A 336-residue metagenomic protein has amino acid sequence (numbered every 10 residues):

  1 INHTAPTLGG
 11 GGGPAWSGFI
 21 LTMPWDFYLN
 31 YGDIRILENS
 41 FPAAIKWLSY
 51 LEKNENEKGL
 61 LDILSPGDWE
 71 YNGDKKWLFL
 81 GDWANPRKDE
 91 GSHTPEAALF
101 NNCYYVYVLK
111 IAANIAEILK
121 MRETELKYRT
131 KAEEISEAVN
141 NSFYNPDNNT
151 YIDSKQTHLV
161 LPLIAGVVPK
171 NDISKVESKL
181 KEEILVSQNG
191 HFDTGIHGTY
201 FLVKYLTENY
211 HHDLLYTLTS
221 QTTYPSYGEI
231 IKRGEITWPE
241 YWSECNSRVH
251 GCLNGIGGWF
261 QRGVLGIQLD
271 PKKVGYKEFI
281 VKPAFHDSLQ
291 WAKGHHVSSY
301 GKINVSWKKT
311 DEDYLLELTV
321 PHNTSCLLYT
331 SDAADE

Functional and structural regions predicted by a protein language model:
I1-N2, N30-C103, A116-I164, N171 (+4 more regions): Active-site acid/base region of carbohydrate-active enzymes
G11-T22, N39-P42, E96-Y107, D153-T157 (+2 more regions): Aromatic- and histidine-enriched alpha-helix N-cap/loop-to-helix transition segments that scaffold the rims
I20-I36, Y104-M121, V160-N171, F201-N209 (+1 more regions): Well-ordered alpha-helical scaffold segments within catalytic/enzyme domains
R129-T130, D213-S331: Non-catalytic C-terminal accessory modules of carbohydrate-active enzymes
N145-N246, H250: Extracellular polysaccharide-recognition and catalytic grooves
D332-E336: A short, hydrophobic C-terminal helix/tail in secreted or cell-surface proteins
